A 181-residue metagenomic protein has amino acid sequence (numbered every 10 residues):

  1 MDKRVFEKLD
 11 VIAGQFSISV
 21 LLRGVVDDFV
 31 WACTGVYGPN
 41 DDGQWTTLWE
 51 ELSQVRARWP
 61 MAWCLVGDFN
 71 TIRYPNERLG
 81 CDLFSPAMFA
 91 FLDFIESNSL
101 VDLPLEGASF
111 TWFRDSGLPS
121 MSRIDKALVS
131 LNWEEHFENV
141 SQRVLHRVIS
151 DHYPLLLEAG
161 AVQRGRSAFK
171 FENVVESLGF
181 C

Functional and structural regions predicted by a protein language model:
M1-C181: A shared catalytic/ligand-binding motif for oxyanion handling
